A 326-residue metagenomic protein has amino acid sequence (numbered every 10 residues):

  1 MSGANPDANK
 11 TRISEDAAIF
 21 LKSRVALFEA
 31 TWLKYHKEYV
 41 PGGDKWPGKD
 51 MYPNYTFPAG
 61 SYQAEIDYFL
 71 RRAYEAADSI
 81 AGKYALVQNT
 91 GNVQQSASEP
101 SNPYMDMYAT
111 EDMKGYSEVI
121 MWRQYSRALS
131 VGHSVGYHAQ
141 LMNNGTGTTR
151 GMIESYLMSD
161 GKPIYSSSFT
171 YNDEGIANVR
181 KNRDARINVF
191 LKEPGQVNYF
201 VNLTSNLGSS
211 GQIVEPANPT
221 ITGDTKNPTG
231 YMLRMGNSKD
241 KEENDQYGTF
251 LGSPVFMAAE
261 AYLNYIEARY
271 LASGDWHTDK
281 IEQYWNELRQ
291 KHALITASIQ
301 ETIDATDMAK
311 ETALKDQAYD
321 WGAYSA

Functional and structural regions predicted by a protein language model:
M1-A4, A77, Y84, H292: Alpha-helical junction/boundary sensor with strong preference for TPR arrays
M1-A4, L21, V25-W32, I80 (+1 more regions): Well-ordered alpha-helical scaffold segments within catalytic/enzyme domains
M1-D7, V87-N92, Q300-A305: Short, solvent-exposed, charged loop/turn and helix-capping segments that join or cap alpha-helices on peripheral
P6-I19, L251-A258, Y262: Extended, leucine-rich alpha-helical cores of fungal transcription factors
R12-I19, A26-V214: An aromatic- and glycine-enriched ligand-binding surface/loop that stacks and positions planar moieties
A76, A139-I153, G161, P254 (+3 more regions): Extracytoplasmic/secretory soluble proteins
I176-K291, I295: C-terminal substrate/ligand-recognition segments
A272, I281-A326: C-terminal structured "cap/appendage" subdomains that terminate the fold
